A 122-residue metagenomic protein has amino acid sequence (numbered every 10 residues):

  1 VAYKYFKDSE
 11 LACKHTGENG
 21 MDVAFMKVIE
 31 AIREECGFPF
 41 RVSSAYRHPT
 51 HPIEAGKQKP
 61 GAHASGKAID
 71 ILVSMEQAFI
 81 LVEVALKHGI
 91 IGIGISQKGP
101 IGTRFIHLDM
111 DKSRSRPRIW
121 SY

Functional and structural regions predicted by a protein language model:
V1, K14-D22, G37-P39, G56 (+1 more regions): Generic structural signal for short, solvent-exposed loop/turn connectors between secondary structure elements
V1-R33, I101, K112, P117 (+1 more regions): Extracytoplasmic cell-surface/polysaccharide-interacting catalytic and binding patches
V1-T16, I53-I69: Short, conserved helix/loop micro-motifs enriched in His/Cys and acidic residues
F6-D8, R33-P39, D70-V73: Generic detector of short, locally flexible boundary/turn motifs and exposed helical patches
G20-D22, R47-P52, I71-V73, V84-K87: A short linear-motif detector with a strong N-terminal bias
A24-V28, F38, H51, K67 (+2 more regions): Amphipathic alpha-helical interface surfaces
K27-K57: Extended, low-complexity, intrinsically disordered C-terminal regulatory tails of eukaryotic serine/threonine kinases
P60, S65, I69, V73-Y122: Catalytic cores and adjacent binding grooves of peptidoglycan-active enzymes
